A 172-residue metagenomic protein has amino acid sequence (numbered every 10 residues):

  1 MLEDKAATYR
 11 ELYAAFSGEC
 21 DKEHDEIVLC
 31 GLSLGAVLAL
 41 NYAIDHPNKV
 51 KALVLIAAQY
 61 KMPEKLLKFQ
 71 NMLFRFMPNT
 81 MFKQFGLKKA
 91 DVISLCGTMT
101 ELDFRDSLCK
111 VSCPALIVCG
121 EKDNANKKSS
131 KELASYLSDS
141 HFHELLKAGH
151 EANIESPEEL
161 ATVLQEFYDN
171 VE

Functional and structural regions predicted by a protein language model:
M1-V28, T162: Active-site loop/oxyanion-hole signature of alpha/beta-hydrolase fold enzymes
G31-S33: Conserved alpha/beta-hydrolase "nucleophile elbow" surrounding the catalytic nucleophile
V37-D45, V50-T80: Flexible "cap/lid" loop of the alpha/beta hydrolase fold
M81-F104, K122: Hydrophobic, aromatic-rich cap/lid helix
K110-V111, I117-C119: Short beta-strand/loop motif that positions the catalytic acidic residue of the alpha/beta-hydrolase fold
N124-S129: Conserved alpha/beta-hydrolase "acid-adjacent" motif
S130, A134-E151: Catalytic histidine neighborhood in serine/cysteine hydrolases with alpha/beta-hydrolase-type architecture
K147-E172: Catalytic active-site module of serine/aspartate enzymes centered on a nucleophile-bearing elbow/loop
